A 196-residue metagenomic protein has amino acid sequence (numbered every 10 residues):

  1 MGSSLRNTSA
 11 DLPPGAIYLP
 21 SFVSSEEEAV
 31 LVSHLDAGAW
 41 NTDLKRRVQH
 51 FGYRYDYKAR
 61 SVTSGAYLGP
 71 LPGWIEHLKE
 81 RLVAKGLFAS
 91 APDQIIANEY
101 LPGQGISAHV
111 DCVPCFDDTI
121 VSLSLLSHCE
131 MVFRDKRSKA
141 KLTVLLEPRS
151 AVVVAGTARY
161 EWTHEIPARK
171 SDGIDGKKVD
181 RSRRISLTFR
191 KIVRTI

Functional and structural regions predicted by a protein language model:
M1-I196: Non-heme Fe(II) oxygenase metal-center motifs and adjacent flexible, charged/small-residue loops
